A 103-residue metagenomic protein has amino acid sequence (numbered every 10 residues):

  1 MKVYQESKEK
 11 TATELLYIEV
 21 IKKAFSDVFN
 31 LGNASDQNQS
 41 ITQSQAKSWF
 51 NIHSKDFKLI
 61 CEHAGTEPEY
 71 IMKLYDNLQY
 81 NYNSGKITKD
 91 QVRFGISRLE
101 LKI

Functional and structural regions predicted by a protein language model:
M1-I103: Charged interaction scaffolds used for protein-protein
